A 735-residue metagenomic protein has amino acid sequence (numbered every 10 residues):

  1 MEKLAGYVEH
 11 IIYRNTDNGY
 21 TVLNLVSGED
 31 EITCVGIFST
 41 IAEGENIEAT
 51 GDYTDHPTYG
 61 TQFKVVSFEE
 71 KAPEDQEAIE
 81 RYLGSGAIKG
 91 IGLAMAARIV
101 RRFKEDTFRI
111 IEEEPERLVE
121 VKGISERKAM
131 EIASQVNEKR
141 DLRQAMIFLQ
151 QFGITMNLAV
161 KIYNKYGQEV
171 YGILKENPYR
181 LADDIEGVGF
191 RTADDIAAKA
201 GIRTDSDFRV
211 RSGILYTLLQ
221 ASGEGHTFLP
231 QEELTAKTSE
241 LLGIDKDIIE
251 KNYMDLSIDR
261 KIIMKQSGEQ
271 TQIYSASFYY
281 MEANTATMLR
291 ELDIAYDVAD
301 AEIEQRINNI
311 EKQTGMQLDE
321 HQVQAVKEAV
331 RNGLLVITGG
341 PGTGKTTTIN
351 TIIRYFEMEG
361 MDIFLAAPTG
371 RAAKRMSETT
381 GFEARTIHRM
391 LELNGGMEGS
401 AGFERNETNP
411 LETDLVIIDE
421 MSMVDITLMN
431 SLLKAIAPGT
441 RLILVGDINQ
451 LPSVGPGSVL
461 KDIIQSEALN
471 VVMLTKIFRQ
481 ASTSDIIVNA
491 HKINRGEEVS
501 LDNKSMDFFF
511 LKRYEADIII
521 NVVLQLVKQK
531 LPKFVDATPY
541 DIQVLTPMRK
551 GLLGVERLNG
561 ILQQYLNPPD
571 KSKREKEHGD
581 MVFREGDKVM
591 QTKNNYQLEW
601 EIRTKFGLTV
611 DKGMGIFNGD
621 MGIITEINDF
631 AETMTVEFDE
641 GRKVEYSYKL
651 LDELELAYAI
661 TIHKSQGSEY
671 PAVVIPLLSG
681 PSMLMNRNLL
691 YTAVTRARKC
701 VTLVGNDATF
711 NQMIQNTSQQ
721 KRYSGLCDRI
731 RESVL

Functional and structural regions predicted by a protein language model:
M1-E302: Accessory, non-ATPase domains that flank or precede helicase/AAA+ motor cores in DNA-metabolism machines
G44-N46, G586, G619: Loop/turn positions that initiate beta-strands
A87, E120, G339, A367 (+1 more regions): The Walker A (P-loop) glycine that initiates the GxxxxGKT/S ATP-binding motif of P-loop NTPases
Q266-G340, T347: Pre-Walker A segment
L335-S377, V445, F508-E515, K530-G551: Conserved RecA-like ASCE P-loop NTPase motor core of nucleic-acid helicases/translocases
T351, Y355, E359-M361, G370-S377 (+7 more regions): Conserved helicase motor core of SF1/SF2 NTP-dependent helicases
I448-M614: Conserved helicase motor core of P-loop NTPases
V610-D611, N618-L735: C-terminal accessory regions
